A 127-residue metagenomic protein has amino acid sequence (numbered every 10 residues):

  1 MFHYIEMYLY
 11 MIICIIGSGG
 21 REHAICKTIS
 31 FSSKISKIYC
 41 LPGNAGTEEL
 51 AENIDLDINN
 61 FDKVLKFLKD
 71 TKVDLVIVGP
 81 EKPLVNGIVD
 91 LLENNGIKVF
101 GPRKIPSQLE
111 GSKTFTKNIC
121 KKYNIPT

Functional and structural regions predicted by a protein language model:
M1-L9: Intrinsic disorder/low-complexity segments
Y8-I105, F115: ATP-binding N-terminal substructure of ATP-dependent carboxylate-amine bond-forming enzymes
P102-T127: A conserved helix-loop-beta module that forms one wall/lid of the active-site cleft in ATP-utilizing catalytic domains
